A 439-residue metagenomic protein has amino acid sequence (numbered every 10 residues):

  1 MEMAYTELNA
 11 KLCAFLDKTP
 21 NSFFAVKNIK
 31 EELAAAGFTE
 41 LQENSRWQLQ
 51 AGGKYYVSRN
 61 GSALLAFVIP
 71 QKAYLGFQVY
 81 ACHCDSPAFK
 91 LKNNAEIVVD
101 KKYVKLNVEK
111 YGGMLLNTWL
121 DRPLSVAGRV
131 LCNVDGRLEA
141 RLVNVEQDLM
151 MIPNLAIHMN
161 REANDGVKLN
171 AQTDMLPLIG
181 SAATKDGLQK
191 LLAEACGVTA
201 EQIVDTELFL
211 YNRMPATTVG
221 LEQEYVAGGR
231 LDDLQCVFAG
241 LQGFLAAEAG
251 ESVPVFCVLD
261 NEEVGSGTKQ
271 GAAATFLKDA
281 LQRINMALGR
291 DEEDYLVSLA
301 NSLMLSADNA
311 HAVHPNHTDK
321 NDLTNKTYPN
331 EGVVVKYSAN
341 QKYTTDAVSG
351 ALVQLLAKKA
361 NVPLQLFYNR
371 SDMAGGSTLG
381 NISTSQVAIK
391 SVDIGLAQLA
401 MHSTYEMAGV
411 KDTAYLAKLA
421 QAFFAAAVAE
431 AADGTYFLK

Functional and structural regions predicted by a protein language model:
M1-K439: N-terminal hydrophobic/helix-forming segments and targeting peptides
